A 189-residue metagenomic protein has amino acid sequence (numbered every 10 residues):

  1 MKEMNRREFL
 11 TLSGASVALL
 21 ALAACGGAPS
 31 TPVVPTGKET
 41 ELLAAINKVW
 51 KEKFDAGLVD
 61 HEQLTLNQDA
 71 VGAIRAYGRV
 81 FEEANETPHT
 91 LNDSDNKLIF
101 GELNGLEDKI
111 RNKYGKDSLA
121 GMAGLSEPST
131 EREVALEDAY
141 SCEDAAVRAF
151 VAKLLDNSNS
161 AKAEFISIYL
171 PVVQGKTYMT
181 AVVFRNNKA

Functional and structural regions predicted by a protein language model:
M1-L20: N-terminal secretory signal peptides and thylakoid transit peptides that target proteins across membranes
E3-R6, D55, A135: Generic alpha-helix detector with strongest preference for long hydrophobic helices that associate with membranes
V17, V33-V34, V49, V59 (+7 more regions): Extended aliphatic helical segments
S30-L106: Short, well-ordered surface patches within globular domains
K97-A189: A well-ordered secondary-structure block
